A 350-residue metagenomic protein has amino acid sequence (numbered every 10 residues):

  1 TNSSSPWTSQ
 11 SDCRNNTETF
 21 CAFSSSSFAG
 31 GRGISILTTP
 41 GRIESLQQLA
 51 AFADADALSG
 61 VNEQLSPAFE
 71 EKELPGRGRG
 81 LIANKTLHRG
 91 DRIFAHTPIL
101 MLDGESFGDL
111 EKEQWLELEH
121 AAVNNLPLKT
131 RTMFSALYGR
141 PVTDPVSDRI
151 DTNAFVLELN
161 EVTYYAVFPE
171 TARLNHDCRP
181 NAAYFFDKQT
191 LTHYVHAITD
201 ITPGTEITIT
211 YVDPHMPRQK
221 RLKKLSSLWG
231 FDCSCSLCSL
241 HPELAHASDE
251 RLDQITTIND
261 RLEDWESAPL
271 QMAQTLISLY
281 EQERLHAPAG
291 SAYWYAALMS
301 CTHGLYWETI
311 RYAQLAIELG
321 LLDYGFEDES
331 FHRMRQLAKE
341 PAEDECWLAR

Functional and structural regions predicted by a protein language model:
T1-R89, F94, L100, R140-P141 (+2 more regions): Accessory low-complexity/Zn-finger-associated flanking regions of SET/PR-domain chromatin methyltransferases
T38-G41, L110, L118, A122 (+6 more regions): Non-membrane alpha-helical secondary structure
E73-F107, L118, Y194-H215: Conserved SET/PR-domain catalytic core that frames the SAM/AdoMet-binding pocket
D91-N181, L228-L237: Catalytic cores of histone-lysine modification enzymes
E113, E117-A121, A197, Y324-F326 (+1 more regions): Eukaryote-specific, cytoplasm-facing alpha-helical/coiled-coil scaffolding segments in long proteins
S135-D151, E250-D264, E343-R350: A broadly tuned preference for mixed-charge, low-complexity surface segments
F168-R311, E318-L319, R333: C-terminal SET catalytic tail plus cysteine-rich post-SET Zn-binding segment of SAM-dependent SET-domain
